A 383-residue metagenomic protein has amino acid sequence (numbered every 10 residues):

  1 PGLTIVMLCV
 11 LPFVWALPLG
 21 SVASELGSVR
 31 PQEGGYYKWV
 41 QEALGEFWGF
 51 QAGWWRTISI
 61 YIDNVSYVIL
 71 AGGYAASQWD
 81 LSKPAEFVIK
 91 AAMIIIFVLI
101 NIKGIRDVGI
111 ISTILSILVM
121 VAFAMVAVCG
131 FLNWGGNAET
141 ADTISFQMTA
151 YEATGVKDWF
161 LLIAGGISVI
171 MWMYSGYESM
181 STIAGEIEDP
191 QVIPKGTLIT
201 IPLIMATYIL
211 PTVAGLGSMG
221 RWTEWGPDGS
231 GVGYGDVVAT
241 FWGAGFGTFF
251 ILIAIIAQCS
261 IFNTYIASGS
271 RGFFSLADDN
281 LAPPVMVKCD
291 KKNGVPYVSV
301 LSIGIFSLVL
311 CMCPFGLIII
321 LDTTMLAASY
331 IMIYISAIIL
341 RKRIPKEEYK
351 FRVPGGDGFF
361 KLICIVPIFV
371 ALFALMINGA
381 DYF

Functional and structural regions predicted by a protein language model:
P1-I89, T200-A206, L210, F383: Extracellular loop-to-transmembrane helix junctions
I5-C9, P84-A85, I117-T248: Helix-loop-helix junctions that connect adjacent transmembrane segments in multi-pass membrane transporters
Q32, W55-L70, Y174-I187, A244-P284 (+1 more regions): Membrane-helix boundary/coupling elements in multi-pass transport proteins
Y37-E42, V68-K90, A122, T182-P190 (+3 more regions): Helix-loop-helix connectors at the membrane interface of multi-pass transporters/channels
K38, G45, S77-Q78, A153 (+3 more regions): TM-loop-TM module centered on a large, flexible mid-protein loop between adjacent transmembrane helices in multi-pass
T57, Y74, Q78, I95-L99 (+5 more regions): Alpha-helical transmembrane segments of multipass membrane proteins
G72, A85-I144, T197-I201, I319-I333 (+1 more regions): Membrane-interface loop-to-helix entry segments
I111, V285-G294, Y330-Y382: C-terminal membrane-solvent junction of multi-pass transporters and transport-like membrane proteins
